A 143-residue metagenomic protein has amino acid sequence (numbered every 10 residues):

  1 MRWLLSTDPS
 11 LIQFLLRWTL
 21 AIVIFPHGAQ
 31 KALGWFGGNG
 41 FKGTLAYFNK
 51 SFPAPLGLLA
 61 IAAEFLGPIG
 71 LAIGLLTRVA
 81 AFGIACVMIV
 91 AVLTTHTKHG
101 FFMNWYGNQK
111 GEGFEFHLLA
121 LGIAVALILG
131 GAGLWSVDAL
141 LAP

Functional and structural regions predicted by a protein language model:
M1-G37, A46, S51-A62, L66-P143: Extended, low-polarity transmembrane helix blocks
